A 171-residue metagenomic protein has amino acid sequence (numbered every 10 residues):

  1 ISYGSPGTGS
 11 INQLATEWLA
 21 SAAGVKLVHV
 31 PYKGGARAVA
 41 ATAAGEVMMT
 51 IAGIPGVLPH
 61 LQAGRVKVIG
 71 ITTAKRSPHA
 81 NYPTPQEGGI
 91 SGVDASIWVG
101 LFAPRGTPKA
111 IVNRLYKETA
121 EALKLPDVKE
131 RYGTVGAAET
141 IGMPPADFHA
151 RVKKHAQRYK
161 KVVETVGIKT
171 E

Functional and structural regions predicted by a protein language model:
I1-E171: Conserved, function-defining micro-sites of small-solute handling proteins
